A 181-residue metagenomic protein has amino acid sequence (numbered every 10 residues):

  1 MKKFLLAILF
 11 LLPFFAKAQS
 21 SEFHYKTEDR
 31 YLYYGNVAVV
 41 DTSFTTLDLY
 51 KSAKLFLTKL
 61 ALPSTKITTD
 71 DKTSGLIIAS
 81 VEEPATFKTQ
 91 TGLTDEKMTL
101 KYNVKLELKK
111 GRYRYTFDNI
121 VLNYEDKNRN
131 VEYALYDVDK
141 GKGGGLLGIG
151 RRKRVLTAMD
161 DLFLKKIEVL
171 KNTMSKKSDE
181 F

Functional and structural regions predicted by a protein language model:
M1-H24: Bacterial Sec-dependent N-terminal signal peptides
Q19-F181: Ser/Thr-rich, low-complexity intrinsically disordered terminal regions
